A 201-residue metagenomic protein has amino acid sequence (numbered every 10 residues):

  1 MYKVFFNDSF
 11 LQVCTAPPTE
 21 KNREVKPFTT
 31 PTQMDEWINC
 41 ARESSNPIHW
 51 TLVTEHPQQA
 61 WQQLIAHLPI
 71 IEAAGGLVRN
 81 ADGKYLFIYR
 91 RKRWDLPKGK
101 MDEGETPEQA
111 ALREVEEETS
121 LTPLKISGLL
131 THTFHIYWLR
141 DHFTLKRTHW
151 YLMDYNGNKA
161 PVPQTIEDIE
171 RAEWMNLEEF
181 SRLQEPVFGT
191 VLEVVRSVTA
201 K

Functional and structural regions predicted by a protein language model:
M1, A73, K146-W150: Short hydrophobic/aromatic beta-strand or adjacent loop that forms the aromatic wall/cage of a ligand/substrate-binding
M1-R42: N-terminal leader/capping segments at the start of a protein or of a new domain
P18-F28, R79-E116, L121: Conserved Nudix-box catalytic region and its N-terminal flanking loop in Nudix hydrolases and closely related
P31-G75: Acidic, metal-coordinating catalytic segment for phosphate/diphosphate chemistry, firing primarily on the Nudix
G75, K84, R171: Conserved beta-strand and immediately adjacent loop positions that scaffold enzyme active sites
V78-R79, L152: Conserved hydrophobic "DFG−1" position in protein kinase catalytic cores
M101-T190: Unchanged
T190-K201: Charged phosphate-binding loop/patch that engages nucleotide di/tri-phosphates or the phosphate backbone of nucleic
